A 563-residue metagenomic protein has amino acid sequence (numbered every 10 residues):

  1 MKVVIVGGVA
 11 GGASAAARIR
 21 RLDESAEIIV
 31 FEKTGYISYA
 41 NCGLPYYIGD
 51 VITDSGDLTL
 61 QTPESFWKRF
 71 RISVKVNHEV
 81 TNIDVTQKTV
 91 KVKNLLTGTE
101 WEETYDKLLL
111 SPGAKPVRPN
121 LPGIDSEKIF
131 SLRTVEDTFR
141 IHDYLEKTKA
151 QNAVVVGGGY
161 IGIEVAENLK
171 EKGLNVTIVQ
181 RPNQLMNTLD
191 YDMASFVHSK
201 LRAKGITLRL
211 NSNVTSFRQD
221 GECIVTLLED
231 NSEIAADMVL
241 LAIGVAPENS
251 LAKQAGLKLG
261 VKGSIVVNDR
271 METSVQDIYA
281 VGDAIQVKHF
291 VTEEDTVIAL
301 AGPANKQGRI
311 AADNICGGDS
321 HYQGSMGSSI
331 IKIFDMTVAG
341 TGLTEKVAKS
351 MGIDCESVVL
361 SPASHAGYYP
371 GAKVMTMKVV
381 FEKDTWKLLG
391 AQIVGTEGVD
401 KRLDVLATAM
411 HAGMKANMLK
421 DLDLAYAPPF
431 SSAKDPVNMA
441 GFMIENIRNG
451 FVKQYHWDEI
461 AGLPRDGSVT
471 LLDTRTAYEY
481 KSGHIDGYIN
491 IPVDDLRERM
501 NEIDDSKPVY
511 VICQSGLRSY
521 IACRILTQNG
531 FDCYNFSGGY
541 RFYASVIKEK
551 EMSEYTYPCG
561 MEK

Functional and structural regions predicted by a protein language model:
M1, G8, A284-E397, P428-S432 (+2 more regions): Mid-to-C-terminal Rossmann-like scaffold of FAD/NAD(P)H-dependent oxidoreductases
M1-N77, V117, A166-L189, S328 (+5 more regions): Beta1-alpha1 glycine-rich phosphate/pyrophosphate-binding loop at the start of Rossmann-like nucleotide-binding domains
S25-E27, R69, K75-L96, E103 (+2 more regions): A Rossmann-like FAD-binding core segment of flavoenzymes
T59, N152, Y160-R218, I298-A304 (+3 more regions): Rossmann-like dinucleotide-binding cores of NAD(P)H-dependent redox enzymes
E103-G113, V156, I234-G244, G308 (+1 more regions): Short hydrophobic core segments
L110-K172, T207, V261, V267-D269 (+1 more regions): Glycine-rich dinucleotide-binding loop and its adjacent helix/turn
D125-K149, G221, E233-I310, V405 (+1 more regions): FAD-site-proximal beta/loop scaffold in flavoenzymes
N417-P428, S432-V469, A477-P508, Q514-K563: Rhodanese-like catalytic fold shared by cysteine-dependent sulfurtransferases and DSP/PTP-type phosphatases
